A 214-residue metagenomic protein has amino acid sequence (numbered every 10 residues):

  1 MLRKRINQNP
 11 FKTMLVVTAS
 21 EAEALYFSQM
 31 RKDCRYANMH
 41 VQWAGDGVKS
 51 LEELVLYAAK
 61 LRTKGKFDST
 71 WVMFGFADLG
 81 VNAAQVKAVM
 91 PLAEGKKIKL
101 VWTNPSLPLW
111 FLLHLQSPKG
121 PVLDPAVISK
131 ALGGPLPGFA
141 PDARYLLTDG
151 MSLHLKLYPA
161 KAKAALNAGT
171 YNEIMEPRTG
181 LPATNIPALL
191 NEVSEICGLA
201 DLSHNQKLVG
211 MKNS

Functional and structural regions predicted by a protein language model:
L2-T13, A24-G45, T63-S69, F76-S214: C-terminal accessory helical subdomains adjacent to catalytic cores in phosphodiester- and nucleotide-handling enzymes
T18-S20: Helix N-cap/beta->alpha junction signal
G47-Y57: Short phosphate-binding loop-to-helix
L56-K64: Acidic, metal-coordinating helix/loop segments flanking the phosphotransfer/catalytic sites of two-component signaling
